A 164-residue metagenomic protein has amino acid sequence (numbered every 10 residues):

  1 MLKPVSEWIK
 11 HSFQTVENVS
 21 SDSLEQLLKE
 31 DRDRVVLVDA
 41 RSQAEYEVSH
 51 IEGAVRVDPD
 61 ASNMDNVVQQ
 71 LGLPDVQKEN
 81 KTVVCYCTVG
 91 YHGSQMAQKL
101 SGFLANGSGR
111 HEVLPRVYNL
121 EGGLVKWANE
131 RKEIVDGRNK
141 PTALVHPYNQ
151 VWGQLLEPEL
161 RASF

Functional and structural regions predicted by a protein language model:
M1-D22, A44-T82, S94-F164: Rhodanese-like catalytic fold shared by cysteine-dependent sulfurtransferases and DSP/PTP-type phosphatases
V16-N18, L27-R32: Eukaryote-specific, low-hydrophobicity, charge-rich regions
L24, V36-R41: Short hydrophobic beta-strand that contains or immediately precedes a catalytic carboxylate
R34-V36, G53: A generic secondary-structure signal marking the coil-to-beta-strand transition
V36, T82-V84: Structural motif
D39, Y86, L120: Active-site-adjacent beta-strand anchor residues
T88-S94: Gly/Ser/Thr-rich loops at beta-strand to alpha-helix junctions that form or flank small-molecule/cofactor-binding
